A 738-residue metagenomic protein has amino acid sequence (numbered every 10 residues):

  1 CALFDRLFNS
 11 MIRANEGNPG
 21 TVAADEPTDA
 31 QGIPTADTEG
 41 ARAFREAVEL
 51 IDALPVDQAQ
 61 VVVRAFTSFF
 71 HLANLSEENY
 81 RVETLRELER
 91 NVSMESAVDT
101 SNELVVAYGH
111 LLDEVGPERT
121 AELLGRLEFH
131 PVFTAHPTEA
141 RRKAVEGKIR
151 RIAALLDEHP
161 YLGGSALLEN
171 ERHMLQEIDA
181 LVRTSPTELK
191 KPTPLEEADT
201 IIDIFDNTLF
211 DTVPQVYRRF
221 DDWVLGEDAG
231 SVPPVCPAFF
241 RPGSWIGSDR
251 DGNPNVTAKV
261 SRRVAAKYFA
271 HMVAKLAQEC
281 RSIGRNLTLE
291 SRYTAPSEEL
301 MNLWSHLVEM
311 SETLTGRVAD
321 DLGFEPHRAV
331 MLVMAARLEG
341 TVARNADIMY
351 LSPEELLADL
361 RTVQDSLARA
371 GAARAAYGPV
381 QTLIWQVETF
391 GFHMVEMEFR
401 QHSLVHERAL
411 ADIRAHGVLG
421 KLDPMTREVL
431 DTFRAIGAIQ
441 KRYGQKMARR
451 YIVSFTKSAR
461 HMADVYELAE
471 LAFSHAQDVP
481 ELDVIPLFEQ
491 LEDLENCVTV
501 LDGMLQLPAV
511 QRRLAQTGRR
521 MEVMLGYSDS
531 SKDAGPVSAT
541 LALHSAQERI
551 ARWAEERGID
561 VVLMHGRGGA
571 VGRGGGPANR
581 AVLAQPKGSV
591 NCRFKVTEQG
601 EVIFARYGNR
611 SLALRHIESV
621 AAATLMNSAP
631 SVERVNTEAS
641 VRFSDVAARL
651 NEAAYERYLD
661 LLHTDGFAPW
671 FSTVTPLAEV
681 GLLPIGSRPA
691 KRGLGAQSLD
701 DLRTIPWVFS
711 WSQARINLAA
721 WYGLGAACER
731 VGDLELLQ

Functional and structural regions predicted by a protein language model:
C1-H416, M425, L482, G575 (+2 more regions): Often metal-dependent polyanion-binding catalytic scaffolds in large enzymes
A2, Q60, R172, D199 (+27 more regions): Conserved structured core elements
A2-F4, M11-A14, R42-T67, L75-E78 (+16 more regions): Acidic, glycine-enriched catalytic cores built around paired aspartates
F8, V216, F220, V363 (+6 more regions): Hydrophobic alpha-helical packing residues
T193, A198-L209, V213-F220, F240-S248 (+22 more regions): Long, contiguous hydrophobic alpha-helical segments, chiefly transmembrane helices and signal peptides
V256-L287, A472-L650: Catalytic or ion-translocation cores adjacent to nucleophile or general acid/base/metal-coordination motifs in diverse
E309, V330-A336, G340, G371-A372 (+5 more regions): Active-site cores of enzymes that catalyze phosphoryl transfer or operate on phosphate-rich substrates
D365, Y443-R450, E481-D483, D560: Short, surface-exposed connector motifs at secondary-structure boundaries
